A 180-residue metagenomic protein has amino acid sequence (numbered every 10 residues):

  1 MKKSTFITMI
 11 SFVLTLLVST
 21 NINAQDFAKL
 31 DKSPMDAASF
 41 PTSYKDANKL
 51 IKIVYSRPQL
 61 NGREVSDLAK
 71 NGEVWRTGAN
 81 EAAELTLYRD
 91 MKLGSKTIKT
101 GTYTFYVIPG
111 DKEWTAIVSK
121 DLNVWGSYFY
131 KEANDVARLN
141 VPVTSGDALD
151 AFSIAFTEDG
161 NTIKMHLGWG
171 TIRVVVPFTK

Functional and structural regions predicted by a protein language model:
M1-F27: Bacterial Sec-dependent N-terminal signal peptides
T15, L68, G78, E84-T86 (+3 more regions): Preference for short coil/turn "hinge" residues that link or interrupt alpha-helices
V18, A47, K99, G110-E113 (+2 more regions): Short loop/turn segments at connectors of secondary-structure elements within structured domains
N23-R76, W125-K180: Primarily secretory-pathway and cell-envelope proteins
W75-V124: Mid-length scaffold segments of soluble, non-membrane domains
